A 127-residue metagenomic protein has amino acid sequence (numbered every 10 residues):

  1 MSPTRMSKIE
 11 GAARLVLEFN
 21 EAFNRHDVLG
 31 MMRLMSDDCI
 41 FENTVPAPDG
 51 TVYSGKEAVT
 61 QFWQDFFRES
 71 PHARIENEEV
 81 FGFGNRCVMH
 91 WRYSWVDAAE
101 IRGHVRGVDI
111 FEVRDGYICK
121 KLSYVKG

Functional and structural regions predicted by a protein language model:
M1-D38: Short, low-complexity N-terminal intrinsically disordered segments enriched in polar/charged residues
S2-G11, D27, P46, Y53 (+1 more regions): A beta-strand edge to alpha-helix "cap/lid" segment located at domain peripheries
E42-N43: Amphipathic coiled-coil signal-relay and dimerization helices
